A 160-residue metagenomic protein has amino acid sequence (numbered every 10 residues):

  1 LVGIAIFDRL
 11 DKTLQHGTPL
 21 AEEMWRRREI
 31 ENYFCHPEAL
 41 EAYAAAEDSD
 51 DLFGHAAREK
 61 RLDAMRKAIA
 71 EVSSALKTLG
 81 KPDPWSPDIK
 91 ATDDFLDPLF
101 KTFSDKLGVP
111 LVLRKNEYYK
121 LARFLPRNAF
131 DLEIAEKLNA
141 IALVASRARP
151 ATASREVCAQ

Functional and structural regions predicted by a protein language model:
L1-Q160: Acidic, Mg2+-coordinating catalytic modules of nucleic-acid enzymes
